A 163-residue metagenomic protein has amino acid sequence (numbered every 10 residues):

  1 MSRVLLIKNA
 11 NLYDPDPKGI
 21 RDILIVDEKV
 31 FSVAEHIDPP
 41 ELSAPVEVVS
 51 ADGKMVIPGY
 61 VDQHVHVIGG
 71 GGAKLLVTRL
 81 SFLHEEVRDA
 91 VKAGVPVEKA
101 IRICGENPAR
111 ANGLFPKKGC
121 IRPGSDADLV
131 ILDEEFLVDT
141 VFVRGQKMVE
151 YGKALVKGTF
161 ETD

Functional and structural regions predicted by a protein language model:
S2-L5, L12-I57: Histidine-rich, glycine-flanked metal-binding segment
I7, I25, S50, D62 (+2 more regions): Short, acidic, Ser/Thr-enriched surface-loop or helix-capping motifs
A10, E28, G53, H64 (+6 more regions): Divalent metal-coordination and catalytic microenvironments
K18, E35-D38, V61, R144 (+2 more regions): Residue-level structural signal for beta-strand termini and adjacent loop
V46, A51-K74: Metal-associated gating/positioning segment near the N- to mid-region
A73-S125: His/Asp/Glu-enriched, well-ordered alpha-helical/loop segment that forms or immediately abuts the divalent-metal
R110, R122-D163: C-terminal cap of metal-dependent C-N hydrolases
